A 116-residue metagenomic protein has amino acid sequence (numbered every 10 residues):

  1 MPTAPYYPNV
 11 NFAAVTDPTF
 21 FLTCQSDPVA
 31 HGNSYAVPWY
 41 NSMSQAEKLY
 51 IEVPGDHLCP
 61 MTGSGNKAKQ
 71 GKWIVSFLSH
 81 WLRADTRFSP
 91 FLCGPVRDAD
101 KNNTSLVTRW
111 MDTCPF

Functional and structural regions predicted by a protein language model:
M1-S64: The feature captures the conserved acid-bearing segment of alpha/beta-hydrolase catalytic domains
G55-L58, S64-F116: Alpha/beta-hydrolase-fold serine-hydrolase catalytic core, especially in secreted/extracellular enzymes
